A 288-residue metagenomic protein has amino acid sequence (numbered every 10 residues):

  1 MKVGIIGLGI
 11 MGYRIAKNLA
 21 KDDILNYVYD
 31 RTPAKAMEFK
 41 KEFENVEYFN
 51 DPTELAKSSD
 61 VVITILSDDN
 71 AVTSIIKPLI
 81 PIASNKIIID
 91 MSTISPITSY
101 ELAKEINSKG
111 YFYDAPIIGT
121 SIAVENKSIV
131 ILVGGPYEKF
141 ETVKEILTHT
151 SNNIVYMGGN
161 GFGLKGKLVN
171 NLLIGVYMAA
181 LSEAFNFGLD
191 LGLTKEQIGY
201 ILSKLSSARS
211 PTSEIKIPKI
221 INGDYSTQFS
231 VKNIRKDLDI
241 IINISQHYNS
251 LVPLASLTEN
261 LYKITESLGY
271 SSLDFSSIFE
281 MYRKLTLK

Functional and structural regions predicted by a protein language model:
M1-T64, K86, S121: NAD(P)+-binding Rossmann beta1-loop-alpha1 motif at the extreme N-terminus of oxidoreductases
I10, V61, S67, A71 (+8 more regions): Amphipathic alpha-helical hairpins
P52-K57, V61-I63, D68-I129: Rossmann-like NAD(P)(H) cofactor-binding subdomain of soluble oxidoreductases
I94-N171: Rossmann-fold dinucleotide-binding core
F162-L285: Helical "substrate-binding/catalytic lid" subdomain of Rossmann-like NAD(P)-dependent dehydrogenases/reductases
